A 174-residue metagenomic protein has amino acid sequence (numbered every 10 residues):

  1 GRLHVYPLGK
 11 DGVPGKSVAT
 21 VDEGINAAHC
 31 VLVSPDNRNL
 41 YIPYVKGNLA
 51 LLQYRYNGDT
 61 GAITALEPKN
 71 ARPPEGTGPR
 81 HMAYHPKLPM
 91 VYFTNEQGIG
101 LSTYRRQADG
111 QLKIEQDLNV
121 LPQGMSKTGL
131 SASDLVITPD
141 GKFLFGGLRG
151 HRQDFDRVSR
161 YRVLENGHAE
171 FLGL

Functional and structural regions predicted by a protein language model:
G1, S17, D22-R38, P73-M90 (+1 more regions): Beta-rich, blade/repeat-based domains predominating in secreted/periplasmic proteins but also intracellular
G1, S34, I42-K46, H85 (+2 more regions): Conserved beta-strand positions in repeat-built beta-propeller and related beta-rich domains
R2-H4, L49-Q53, G100-T103, Q153-S159: Structural motif
Y6-V13, Y54-I63, Y104-K113, R160-L172: Short loop/turn segments immediately following beta-strands, especially the blade-tip and inter-blade linker loops
P14-D22, I63-A71, L112-L121, E170-L174: Beta-propeller fold detector
G76-G78, P86-D109: Beta-propeller domains
T94, I99-Y104, L112-G146: Oxyanion-binding "anion nests"
S131-L174: Loop/turn-rich, solvent-exposed surfaces of beta-rich toroidal or solenoidal domains
